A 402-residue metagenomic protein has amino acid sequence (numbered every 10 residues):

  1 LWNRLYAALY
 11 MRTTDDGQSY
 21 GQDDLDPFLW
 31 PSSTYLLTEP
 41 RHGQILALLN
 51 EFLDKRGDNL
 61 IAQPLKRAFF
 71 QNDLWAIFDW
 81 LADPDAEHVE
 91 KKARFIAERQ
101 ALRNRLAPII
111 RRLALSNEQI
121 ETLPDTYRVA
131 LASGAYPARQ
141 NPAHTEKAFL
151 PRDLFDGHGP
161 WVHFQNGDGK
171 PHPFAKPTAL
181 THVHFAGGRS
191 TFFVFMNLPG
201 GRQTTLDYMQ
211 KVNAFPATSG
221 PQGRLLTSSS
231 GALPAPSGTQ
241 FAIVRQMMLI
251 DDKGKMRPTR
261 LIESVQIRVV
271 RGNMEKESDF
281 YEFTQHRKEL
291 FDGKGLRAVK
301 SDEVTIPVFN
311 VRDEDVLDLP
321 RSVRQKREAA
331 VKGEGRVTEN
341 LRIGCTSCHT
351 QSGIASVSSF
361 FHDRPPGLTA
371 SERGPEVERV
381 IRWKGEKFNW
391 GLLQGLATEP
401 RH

Functional and structural regions predicted by a protein language model:
L1-S19, R257-H402: Sequence context surrounding c-type heme c attachment/ligation sites in exported
L1-T227, A232-A235, T239, S352-H402: Long, charged, low-complexity terminal extensions
M196, M209, F241-I243, V265-R268 (+1 more regions): Generic structural hydrophobic/aromatic packing signal, biased to beta-strands
A214, S229-E275: Glycine-rich, aromatic-lined ligand/substrate-binding cores of catalytic and carbohydrate-binding domains
G220-Q222, I243-M247, Q325: A short linear-motif detector with a strong N-terminal bias
L226, D252, A330-G333: Sparse, context-dependent recognition of short Cys/His-centered cofactor- or disulfide-binding micro-motifs
